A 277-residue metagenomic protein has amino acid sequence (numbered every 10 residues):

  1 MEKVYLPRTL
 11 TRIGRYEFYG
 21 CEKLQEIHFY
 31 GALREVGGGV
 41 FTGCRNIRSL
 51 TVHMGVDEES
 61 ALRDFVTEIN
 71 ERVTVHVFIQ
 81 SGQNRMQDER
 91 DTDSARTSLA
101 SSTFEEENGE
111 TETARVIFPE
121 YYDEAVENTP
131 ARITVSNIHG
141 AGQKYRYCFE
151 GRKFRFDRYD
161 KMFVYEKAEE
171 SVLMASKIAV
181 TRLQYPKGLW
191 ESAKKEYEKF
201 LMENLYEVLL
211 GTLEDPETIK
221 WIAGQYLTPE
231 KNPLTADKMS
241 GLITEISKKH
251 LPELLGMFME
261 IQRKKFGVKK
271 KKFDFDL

Functional and structural regions predicted by a protein language model:
M1-R12, E22-E35, R45-A61, E68-S176 (+2 more regions): Structural signature of tandem-repeat unit edges
G14-E17, G39-V40: Consensus positions within tandem repeat domains that build extended binding/scaffold surfaces
A168, V180-G188, S192: Intrinsically disordered, low-complexity regulatory domains of metazoan transcription factors and transcriptional
G188-M202: TPR-adjacent "capping" and linker segments in tetratricopeptide-repeat scaffold/adaptor proteins
I222-T228, F258: Conserved hydrophobic site in ankyrin repeats
G241-L277: Charge-dense, extended regions
